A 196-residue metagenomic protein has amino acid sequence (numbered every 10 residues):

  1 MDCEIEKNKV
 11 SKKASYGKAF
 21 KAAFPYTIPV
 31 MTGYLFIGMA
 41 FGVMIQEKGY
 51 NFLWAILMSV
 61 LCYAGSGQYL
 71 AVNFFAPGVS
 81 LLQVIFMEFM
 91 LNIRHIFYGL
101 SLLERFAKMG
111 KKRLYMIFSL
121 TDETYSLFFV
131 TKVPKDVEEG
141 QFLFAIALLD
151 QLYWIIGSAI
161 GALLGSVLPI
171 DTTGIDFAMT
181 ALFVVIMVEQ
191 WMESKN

Functional and structural regions predicted by a protein language model:
M1-A23, D136-E138: Intrinsically disordered, low-complexity non-transmembrane regions of multi-pass membrane transporters
V10-K12, F86-D176: Helix-loop-helix junctions within the multi-pass membrane cores of secondary transporters/permeases
K21-Y26, F52-A55, L82-F86, M109-R113 (+1 more regions): Short alpha-helical transmembrane interface motifs in multi-pass membrane proteins
I28-F41: The first (N-terminal) embedded transmembrane alpha-helix
F36, A159, G174-M187: Hydrophobic alpha-helical segments embedded in the membrane of multi-pass proteins
E47-K48, L53, L57-R94, F106 (+1 more regions): Membrane-interfacial helix-loop connectors
E189-N196: Membrane-helix interface "capping/anchor" motifs
